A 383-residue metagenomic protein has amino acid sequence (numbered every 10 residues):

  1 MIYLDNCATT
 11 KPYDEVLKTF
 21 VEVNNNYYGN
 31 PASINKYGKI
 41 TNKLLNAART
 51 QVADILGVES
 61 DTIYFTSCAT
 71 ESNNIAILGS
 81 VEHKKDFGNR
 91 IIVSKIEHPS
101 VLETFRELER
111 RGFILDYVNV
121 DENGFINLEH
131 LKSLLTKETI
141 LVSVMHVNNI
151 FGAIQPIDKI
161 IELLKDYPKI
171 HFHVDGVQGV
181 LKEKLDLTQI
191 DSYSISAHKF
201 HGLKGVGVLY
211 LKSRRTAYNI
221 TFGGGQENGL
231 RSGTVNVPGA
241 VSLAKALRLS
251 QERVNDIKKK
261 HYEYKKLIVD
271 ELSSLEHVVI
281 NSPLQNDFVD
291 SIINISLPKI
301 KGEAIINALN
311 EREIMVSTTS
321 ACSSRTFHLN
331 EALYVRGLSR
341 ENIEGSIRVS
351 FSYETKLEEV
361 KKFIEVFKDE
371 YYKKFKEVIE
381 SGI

Functional and structural regions predicted by a protein language model:
M1-I383: Pyridoxal 5′-phosphate
